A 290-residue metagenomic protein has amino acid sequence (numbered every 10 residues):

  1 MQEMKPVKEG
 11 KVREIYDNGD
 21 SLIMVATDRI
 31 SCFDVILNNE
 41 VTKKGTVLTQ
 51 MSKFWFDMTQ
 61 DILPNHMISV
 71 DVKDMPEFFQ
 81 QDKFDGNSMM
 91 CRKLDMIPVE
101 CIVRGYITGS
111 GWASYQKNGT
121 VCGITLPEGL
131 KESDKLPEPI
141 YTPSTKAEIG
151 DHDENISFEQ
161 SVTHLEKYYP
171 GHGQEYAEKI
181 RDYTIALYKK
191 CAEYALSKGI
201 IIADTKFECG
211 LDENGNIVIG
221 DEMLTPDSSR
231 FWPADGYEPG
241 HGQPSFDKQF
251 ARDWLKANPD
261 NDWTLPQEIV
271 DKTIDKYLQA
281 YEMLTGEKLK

Functional and structural regions predicted by a protein language model:
M1-E148, N261-K290: Active-site loop/lid in soluble adenylation, ligation, and acyl-transfer enzymes
S21, M96-P98, K198-I202, N214-I217: Coil-to-beta-strand transition motifs
F33, W112-A113, N214, S228-R230: Intrinsically disordered, low-complexity acidic/polar segments
T46, Q50, E175, K179-D182 (+4 more regions): Generic recognition of stable, solvent-exposed alpha-helical segments in well-folded globular domains
V103, I202-M223: Conserved metal-phosphate-binding beta-hairpin within the catalytic cores of diverse ATP-dependent phosphoryl-transfer
K117-N118, L126-E175, M223-L284: Anionic ligand-binding catalytic core segments
G171-A203: A long amphipathic alpha-helix within ATP-dependent nucleotide-binding catalytic cores
